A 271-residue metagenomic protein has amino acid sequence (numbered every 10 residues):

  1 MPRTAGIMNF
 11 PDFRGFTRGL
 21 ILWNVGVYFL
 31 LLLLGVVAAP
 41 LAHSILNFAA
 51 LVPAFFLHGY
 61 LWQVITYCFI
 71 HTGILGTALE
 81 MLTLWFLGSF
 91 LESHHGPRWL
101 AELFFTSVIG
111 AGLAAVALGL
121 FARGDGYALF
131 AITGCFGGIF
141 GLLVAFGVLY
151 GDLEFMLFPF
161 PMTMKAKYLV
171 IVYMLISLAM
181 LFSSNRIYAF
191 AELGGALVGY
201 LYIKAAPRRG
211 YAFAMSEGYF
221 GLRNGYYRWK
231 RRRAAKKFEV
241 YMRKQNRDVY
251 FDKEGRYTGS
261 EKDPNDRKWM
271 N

Functional and structural regions predicted by a protein language model:
M1-G15, V25, I176-N271: C-terminal transmembrane module of polytopic alpha-helical membrane proteins
P2, L33-L34, G147-L153, L201-P207: Structural signal for the C-terminal ends of transmembrane alpha-helices and the immediately following loop
P11-I132, L181-G194, I203-K204: N-terminal TM1-TM2 helical hairpin plus the immediately adjacent luminal interfacial "cap"
L61-F69, L91, L157-P161, A214-L222: Hydrophobic alpha-helical segments of integral membrane proteins, encompassing both true transmembrane helices
L82-F86, E154-M156, I171-M180: Hydrophobic, membrane-inserted alpha-helices
S93, L149-M162, R208-A212: Alpha-helical transmembrane bundle and helix-membrane interface signal in multi-pass integral membrane proteins
F105-S107, F160-K165, L169-M174, G195: Central hydrophobic cores of alpha-helical transmembrane segments in multi-pass integral membrane proteins
A128-G151, A166: Membrane-interface micro-motifs in multi-pass membrane enzymes
